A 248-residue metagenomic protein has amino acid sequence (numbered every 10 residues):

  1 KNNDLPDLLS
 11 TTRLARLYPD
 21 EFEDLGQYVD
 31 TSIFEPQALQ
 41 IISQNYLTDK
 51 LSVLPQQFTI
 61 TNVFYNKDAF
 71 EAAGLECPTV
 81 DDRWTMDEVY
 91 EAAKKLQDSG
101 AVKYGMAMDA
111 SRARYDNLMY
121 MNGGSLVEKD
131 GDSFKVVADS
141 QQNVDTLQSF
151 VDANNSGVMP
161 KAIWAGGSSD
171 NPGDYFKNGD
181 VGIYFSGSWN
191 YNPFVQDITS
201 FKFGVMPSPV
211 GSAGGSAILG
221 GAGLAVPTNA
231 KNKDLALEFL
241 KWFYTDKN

Functional and structural regions predicted by a protein language model:
K1, R83-E88, I163-K177: Short helix-initiation/N-cap motifs at beta->coil->alpha
K1-R16, D30-F34, C77-P78, S188 (+5 more regions): Conserved N-terminal structural module of periplasmic/extracytoplasmic solute-binding proteins
L8-N62, D87-Y90, L118, G204-M206: Hinge/lid segment of periplasmic solute-binding proteins
D24-Q37, T79-D82, G124-D145, Q196-D197 (+1 more regions): Short, solvent-exposed loop/beta-turn-alpha elements that line the ligand-binding surface or hinge of extracytoplasmic
D49, S156-V158, V195-N248: Extracytoplasmic/periplasmic substrate-recognition and gating elements
S52-V53, Q97-A110, T245-N248: Bilobed periplasmic-binding protein-like "clamshell/Venus-flytrap" ligand-binding domains
N62-Y65, M119, L224-V226: Short glycine- and hydrophobic/aromatic-rich loop-to-beta-strand nucleating segment in the catalytic cores
Y90-K95, D132-A165, S208: Glycine-centered hinge/linker elements that transmit conformational signals in sensory and ligand-binding systems
